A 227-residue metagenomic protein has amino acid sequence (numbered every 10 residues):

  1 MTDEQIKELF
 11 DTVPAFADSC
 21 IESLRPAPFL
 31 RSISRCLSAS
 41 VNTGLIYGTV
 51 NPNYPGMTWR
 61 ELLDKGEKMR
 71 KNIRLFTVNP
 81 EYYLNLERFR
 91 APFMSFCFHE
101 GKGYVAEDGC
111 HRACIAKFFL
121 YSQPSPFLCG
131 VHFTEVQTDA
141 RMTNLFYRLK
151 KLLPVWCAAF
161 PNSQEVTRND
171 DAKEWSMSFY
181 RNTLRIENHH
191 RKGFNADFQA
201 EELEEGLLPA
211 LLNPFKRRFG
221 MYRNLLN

Functional and structural regions predicted by a protein language model:
M1-G103: Short alpha-helix boundary/capping and kink motifs at helix termini
T2-P26, R35, Y121-N227: Surface-exposed, charge/polar-rich loops and edge strands
L75, F118, K151: Charged/polar, solvent-exposed surface patches and flexible loops
R88-R148: A short, basic-hydrophobic beta/loop patch
